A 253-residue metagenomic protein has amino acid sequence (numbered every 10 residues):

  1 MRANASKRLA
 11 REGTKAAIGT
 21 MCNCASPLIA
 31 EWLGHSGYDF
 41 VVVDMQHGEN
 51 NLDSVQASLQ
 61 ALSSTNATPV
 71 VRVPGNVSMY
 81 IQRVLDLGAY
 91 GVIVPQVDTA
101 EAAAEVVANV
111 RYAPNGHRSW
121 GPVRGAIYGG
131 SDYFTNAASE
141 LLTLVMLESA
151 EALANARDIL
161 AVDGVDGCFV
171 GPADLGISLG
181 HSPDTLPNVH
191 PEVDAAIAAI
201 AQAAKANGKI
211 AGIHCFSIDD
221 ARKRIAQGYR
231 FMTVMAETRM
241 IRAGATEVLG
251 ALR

Functional and structural regions predicted by a protein language model:
M1-R253: Expand to "…catalyze enediolate/carbanion chemistry for C-C bond making/breaking, isomerization, decarboxylation
